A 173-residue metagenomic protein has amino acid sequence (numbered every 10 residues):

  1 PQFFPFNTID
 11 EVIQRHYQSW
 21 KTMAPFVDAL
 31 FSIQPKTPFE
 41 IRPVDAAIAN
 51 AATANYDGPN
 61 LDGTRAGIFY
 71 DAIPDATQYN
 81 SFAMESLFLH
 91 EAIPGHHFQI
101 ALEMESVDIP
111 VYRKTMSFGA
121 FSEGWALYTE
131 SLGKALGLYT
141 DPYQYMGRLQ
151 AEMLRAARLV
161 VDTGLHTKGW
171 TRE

Functional and structural regions predicted by a protein language model:
P1-E173: N-terminal maturation segment of proteins
